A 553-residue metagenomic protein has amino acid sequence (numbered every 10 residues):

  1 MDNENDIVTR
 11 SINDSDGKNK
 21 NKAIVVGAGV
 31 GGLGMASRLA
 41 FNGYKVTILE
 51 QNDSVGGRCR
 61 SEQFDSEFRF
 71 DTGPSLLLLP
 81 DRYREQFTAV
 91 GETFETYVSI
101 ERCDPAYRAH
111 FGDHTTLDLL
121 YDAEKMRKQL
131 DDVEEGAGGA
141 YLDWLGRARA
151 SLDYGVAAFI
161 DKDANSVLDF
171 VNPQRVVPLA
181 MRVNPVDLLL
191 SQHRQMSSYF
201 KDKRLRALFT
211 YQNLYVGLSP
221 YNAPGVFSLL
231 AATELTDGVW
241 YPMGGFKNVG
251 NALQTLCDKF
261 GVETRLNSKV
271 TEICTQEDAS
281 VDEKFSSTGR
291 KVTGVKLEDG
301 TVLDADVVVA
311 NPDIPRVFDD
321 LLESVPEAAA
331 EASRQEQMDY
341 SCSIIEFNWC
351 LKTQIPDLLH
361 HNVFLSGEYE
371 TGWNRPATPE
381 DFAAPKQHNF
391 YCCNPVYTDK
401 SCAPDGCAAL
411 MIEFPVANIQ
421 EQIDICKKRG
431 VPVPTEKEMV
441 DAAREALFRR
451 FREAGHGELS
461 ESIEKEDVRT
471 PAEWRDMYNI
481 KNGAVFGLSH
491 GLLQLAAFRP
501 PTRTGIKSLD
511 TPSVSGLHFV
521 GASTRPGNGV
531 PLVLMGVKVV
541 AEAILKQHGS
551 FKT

Functional and structural regions predicted by a protein language model:
M1-I24, F41-N42, F498-G505, T511 (+1 more regions): Extreme N-terminal leader/targeting segments of oxidoreductases
I12-V156: N-terminal glycine-rich phosphate/pyrophosphate-binding loop and immediately adjacent elements
P74, A522-L545: A conserved FAD-binding loop/helix module that cradles the flavin
G112-N222: Rossmann-like flavin
M181-Q192, L235-T255, R265-N267, T435-A443: Short beta-strand to alpha-helix junction loop
D202-V216, Q387-C393, E453, G457-P526: A glycine-rich dinucleotide-binding beta-alpha-beta segment and adjacent secondary-structure elements that constitute
V262, T271-P404, T511: Mid-domain catalytic core of redox enzymes that form a hydrophobic substrate pocket/lid adjacent to a catalytic redox
K352-A472: C-terminal segments that line or cap access tunnels to active or ligand-binding sites in enzymes and enzyme-associated
